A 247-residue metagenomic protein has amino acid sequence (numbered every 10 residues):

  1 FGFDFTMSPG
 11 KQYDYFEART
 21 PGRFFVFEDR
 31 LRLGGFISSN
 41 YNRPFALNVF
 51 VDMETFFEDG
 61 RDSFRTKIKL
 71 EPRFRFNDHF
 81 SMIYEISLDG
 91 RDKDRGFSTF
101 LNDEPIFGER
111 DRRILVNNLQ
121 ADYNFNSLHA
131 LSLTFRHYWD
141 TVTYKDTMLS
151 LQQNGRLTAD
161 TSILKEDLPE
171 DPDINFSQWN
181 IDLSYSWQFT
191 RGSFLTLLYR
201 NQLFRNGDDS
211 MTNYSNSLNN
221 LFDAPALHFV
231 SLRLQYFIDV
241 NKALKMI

Functional and structural regions predicted by a protein language model:
F1-I247: Exposed, low-structure sequence patches enriched in small/polar residues
